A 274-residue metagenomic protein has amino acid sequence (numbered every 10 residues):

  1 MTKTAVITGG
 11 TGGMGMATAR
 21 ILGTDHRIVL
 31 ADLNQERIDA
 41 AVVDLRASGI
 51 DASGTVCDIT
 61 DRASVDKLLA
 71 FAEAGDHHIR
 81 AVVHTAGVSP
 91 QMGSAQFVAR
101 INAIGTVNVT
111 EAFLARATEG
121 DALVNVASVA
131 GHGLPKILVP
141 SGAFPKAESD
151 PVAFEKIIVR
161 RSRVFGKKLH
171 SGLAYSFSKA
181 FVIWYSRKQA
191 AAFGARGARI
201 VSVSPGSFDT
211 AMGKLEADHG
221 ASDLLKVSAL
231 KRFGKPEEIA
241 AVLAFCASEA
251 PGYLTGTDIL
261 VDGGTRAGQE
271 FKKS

Functional and structural regions predicted by a protein language model:
T11-G12: Conserved glycine-rich cofactor-binding loop
D25-A40: Conserved glycine-rich Rossmann-like NAD(P)H-binding loop of the short-chain dehydrogenase/reductase
V56-K67, A103-T106: The beta1-alpha1 cofactor-binding region of Rossmann-like NAD(H)/NADP(H)-dependent oxidoreductases
V88-M92, A122-A195, S207: Catalytic loop of short-chain dehydrogenase/reductase
N108, A174-Y175, A180-I183, S202 (+2 more regions): C-terminal helical subdomain
H132, S204-L215: Short, flexible catalytic-loop segment of classical short-chain dehydrogenase/reductase
G194, R199, L254-G256: Short, small/polar-rich loop/turn modules that mediate ligand/substrate recognition or access, typified
T255-S274: Short C-terminal tail/terminal secondary-structure segment of NAD(P)H-dependent dehydrogenase/reductase domains
